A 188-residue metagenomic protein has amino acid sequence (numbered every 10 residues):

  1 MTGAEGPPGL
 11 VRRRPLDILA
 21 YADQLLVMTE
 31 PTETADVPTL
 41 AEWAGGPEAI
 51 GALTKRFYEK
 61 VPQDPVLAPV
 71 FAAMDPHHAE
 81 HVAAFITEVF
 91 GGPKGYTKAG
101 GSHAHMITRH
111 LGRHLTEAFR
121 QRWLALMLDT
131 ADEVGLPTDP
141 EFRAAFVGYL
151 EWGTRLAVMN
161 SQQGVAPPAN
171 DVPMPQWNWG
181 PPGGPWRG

Functional and structural regions predicted by a protein language model:
M1-V11: Compositionally biased, low-complexity flexible segments
T29-L40, G51-D139, R143-Y149, G153-Q162 (+2 more regions): Heme-based O2/NO sensor domains and their adjacent alpha-helical segments, primarily globin folds but also including
W43-E48: Short, solvent-exposed beta-strand/turn "edge" segments of beta-rich domains on protein surfaces
Q162-V165, A169: Structured alpha-helical bundle/scaffold domains in large eukaryotic membrane-trafficking regulators
N170-Q176: Acidic, carboxylate-rich catalytic segments that either coordinate divalent cations
